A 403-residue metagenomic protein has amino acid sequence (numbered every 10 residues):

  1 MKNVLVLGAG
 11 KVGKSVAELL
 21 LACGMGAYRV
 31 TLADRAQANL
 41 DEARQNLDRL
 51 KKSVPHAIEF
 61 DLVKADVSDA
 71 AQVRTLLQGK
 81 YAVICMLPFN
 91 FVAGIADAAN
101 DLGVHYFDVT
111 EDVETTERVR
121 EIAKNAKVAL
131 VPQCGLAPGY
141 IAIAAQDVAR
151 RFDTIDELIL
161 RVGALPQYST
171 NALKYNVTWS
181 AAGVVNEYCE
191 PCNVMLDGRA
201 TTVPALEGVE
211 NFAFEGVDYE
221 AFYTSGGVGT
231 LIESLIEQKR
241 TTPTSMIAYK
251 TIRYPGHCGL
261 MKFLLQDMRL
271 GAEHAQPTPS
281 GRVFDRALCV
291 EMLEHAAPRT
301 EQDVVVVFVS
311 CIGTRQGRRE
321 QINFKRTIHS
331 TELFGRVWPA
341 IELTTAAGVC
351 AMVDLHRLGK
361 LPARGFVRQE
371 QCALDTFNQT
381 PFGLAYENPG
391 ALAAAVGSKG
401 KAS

Functional and structural regions predicted by a protein language model:
V4-G8: Conserved N-terminal Rossmann-fold NAD(P)-binding element of oxidoreductases
V12: Hydrophobic/small residue at the entry helix of a nucleotide-binding pocket
R35-N39, V113: Helix N-cap at the beta1-alpha1 junction of Rossmann-like dinucleotide-binding domains, i.e., the first residues
K51-S68: Rossmann-fold cofactor-recognition segment
A65-G79: Conserved Rossmann-fold cofactor-binding substructure of NAD(P)-dependent oxidoreductases
A71, V83-A99, V113-E114: Beta-loop-alpha module in the N-terminal Rossmann-like domain of NAD(P)-dependent dehydrogenases, especially those
V109-P132: Rossmann-fold NAD(P)-binding glycine/threonine-rich loop
R151-S403: C-terminal catalytic/substrate-binding lobe primarily of soluble NAD(P)-dependent oxidoreductases
